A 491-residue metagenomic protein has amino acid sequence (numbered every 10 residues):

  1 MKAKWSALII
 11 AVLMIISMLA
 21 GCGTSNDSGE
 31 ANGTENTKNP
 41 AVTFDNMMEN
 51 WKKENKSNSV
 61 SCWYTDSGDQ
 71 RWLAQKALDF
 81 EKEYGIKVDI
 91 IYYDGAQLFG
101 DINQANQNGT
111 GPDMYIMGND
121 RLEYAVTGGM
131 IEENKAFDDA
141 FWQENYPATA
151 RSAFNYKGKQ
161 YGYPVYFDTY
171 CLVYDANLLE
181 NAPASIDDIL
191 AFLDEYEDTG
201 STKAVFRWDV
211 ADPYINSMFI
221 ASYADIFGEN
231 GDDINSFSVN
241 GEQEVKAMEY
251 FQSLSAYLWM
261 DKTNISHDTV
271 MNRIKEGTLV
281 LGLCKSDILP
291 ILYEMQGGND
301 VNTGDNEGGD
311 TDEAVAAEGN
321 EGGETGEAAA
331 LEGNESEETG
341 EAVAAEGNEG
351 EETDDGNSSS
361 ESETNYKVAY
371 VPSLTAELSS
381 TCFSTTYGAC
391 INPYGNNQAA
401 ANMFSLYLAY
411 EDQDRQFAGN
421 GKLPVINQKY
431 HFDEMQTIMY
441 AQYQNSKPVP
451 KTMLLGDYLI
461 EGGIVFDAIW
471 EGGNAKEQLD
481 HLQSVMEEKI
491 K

Functional and structural regions predicted by a protein language model:
E35, T311, A317-G322, G333 (+3 more regions): Conserved C-terminal helix/tail region of periplasmic/extracytoplasmic solute-binding proteins
E35-E54, M117-Y170, D188-L190, G200 (+2 more regions): Hinge/lid segment of periplasmic solute-binding proteins
W72, D198-S201, S405-Q428: Periplasmic-binding protein-like
D79-Y146, N177-A184, V280-L281, G297-G309 (+1 more regions): Extracytoplasmic "Venus flytrap"/periplasmic binding protein-like
Q104-A105, P112-D113, F141-N177, K203-V205 (+2 more regions): A structural signal for short loop-to-beta-strand junctions that line the ligand-binding cleft of periplasmic/secreted
D120-I131, P147-D187, D209-D233, F383-I391 (+1 more regions): Periplasmic solute-binding protein
L193, I234-N264: Glycine-centered hinge/linker elements that transmit conformational signals in sensory and ligand-binding systems
G297-G419: Extracytoplasmic/periplasmic substrate-recognition and gating elements
